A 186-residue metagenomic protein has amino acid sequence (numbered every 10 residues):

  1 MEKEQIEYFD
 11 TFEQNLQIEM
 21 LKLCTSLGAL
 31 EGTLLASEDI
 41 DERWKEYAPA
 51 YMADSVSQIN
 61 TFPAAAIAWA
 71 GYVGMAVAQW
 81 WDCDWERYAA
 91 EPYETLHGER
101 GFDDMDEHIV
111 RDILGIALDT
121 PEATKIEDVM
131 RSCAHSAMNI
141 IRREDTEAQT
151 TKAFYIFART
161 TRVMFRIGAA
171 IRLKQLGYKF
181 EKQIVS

Functional and structural regions predicted by a protein language model:
M1-S186: Intrinsic-disorder/low-complexity detector
